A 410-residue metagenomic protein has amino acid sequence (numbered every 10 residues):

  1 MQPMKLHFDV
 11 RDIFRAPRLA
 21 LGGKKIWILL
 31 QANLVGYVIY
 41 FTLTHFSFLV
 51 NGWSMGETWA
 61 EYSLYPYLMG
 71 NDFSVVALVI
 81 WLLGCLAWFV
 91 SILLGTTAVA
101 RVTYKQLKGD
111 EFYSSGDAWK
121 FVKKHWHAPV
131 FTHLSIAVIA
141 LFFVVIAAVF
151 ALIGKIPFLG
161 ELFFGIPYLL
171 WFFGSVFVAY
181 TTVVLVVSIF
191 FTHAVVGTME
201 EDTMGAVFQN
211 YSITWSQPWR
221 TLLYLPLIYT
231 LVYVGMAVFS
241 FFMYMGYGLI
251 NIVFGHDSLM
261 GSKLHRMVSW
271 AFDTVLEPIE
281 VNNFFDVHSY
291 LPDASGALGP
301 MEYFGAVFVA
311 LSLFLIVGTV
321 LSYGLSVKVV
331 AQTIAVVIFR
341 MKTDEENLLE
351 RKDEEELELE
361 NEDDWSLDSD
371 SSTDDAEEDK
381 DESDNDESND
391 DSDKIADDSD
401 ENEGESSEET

Functional and structural regions predicted by a protein language model:
M1-G154, F158-G165, V183-F190, V196-Y229 (+2 more regions): Helix-coil boundary and N-terminal low-complexity module in membrane systems
P167-T182: Loop-to-helix entry region at the N-terminal start of transmembrane alpha-helices in multi-pass membrane transporters
